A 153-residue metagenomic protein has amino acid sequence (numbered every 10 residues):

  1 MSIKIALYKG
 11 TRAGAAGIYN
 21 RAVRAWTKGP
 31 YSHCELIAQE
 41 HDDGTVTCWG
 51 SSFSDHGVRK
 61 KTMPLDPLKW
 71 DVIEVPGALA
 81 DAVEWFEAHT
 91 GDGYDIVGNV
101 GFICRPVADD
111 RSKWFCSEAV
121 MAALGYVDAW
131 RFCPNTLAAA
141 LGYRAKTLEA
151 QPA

Functional and structural regions predicted by a protein language model:
M1: Nucleotide-sugar donor-binding and catalytic loop/hinge architecture of NDP-sugar-dependent glycosyltransferases
K4-E74, V100-A108: Glycine-rich catalytic cores of cysteine/serine-nucleophile enzymes that process amide/ester linkages in cell-envelope
Y8, W85-G93, A122, Y126: Glycine-rich, acidic and aromatic/proline-enriched surface loops and short helix-turn segments that act as binding
I18, D81-W85, T136: Exposed alpha-helical structural elements
K28-Y31, L79, K113, S117: Solvent-exposed, acidic/flexible segments
P76-N99: A structural motif
N99-A153: Activation targets extended, charge/polar-rich intrinsically disordered C-terminal tails
